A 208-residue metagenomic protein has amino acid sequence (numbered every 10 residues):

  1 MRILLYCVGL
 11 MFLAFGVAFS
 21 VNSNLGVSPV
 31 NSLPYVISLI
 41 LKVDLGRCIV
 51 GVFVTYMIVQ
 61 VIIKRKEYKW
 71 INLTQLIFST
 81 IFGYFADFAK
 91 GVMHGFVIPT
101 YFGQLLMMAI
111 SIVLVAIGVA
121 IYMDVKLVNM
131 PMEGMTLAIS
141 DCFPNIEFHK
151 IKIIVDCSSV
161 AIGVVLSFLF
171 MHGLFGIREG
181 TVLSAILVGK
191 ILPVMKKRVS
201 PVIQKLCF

Functional and structural regions predicted by a protein language model:
M1-F208: Extended, low-hydrophobicity, polar/charged segments
